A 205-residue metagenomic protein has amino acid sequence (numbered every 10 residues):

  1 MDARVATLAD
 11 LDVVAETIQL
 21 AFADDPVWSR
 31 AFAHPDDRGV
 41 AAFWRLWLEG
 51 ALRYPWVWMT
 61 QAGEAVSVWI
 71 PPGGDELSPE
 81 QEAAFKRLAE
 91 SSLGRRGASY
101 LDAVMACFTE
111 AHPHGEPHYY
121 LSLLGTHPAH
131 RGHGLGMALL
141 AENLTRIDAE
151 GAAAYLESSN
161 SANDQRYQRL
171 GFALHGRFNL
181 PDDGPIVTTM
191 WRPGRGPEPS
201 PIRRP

Functional and structural regions predicted by a protein language model:
D2-E16, L20: A short beta-loop-alpha structural element at the N-terminal edge of CoA-dependent acyl/N-acetyltransferase catalytic
H34-W56: Active-site rim helix/loop that mediates acceptor-substrate recognition in acyltransferases
E49-W69: Conserved beta-hairpin
V66-G125, R131, P181-D182: Conserved acyl-donor/pantetheine-binding loop and adjacent beta-alpha core of acyl/acetyltransferases and related
P117-Y119, R146-S159: Conserved GNAT acetyl-CoA-binding A-motif
T126, G132-T145, R169: Conserved acetyl-CoA-binding loop-helix of GNAT-fold acetyltransferases
M137, A149-G151, N160-R177, D183-G184: Conserved active-site alpha-helix within GNAT-family acetyltransferase domains
A152, L156-S161, L180-P205: C-terminal "cap" of GNAT-fold acetyltransferases
